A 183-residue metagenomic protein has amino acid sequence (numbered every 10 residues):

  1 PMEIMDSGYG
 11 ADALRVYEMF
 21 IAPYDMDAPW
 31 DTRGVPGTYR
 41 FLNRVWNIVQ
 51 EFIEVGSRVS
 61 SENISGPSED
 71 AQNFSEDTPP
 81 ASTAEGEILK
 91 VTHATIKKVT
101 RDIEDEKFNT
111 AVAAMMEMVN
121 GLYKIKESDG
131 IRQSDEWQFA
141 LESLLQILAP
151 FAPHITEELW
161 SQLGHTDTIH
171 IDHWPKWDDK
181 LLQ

Functional and structural regions predicted by a protein language model:
E3-G56, F74-Q183: Helix-rich, typically C-terminal accessory recognition domains appended to large enzymatic cores
S57-S61, S65: Arg/Gly-rich low-complexity intrinsically disordered repeat tracts
V59, A71-Q72: Compositionally biased, low-complexity intrinsically disordered regions
